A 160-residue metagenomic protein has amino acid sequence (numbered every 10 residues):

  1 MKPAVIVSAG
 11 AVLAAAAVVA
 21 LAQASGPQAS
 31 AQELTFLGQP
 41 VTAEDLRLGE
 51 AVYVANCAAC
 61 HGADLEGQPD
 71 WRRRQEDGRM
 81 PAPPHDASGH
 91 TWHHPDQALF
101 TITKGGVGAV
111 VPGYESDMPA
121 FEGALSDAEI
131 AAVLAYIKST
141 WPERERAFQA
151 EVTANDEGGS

Functional and structural regions predicted by a protein language model:
M1-A4: Positively charged n-region of N-terminal signal peptides that target proteins for export
S8-A20: Hydrophobic membrane-insertion alpha-helices, especially the h-region of bacterial N-terminal signal peptides
A24-V52, A147-Q149, D156-S160: Electrostatic cytochrome c docking/interface patches
Q39-T42, L46, E50, W92 (+2 more regions): Solvent-exposed, acidic/flexible segments
A43-E44, E50-P81, K104-Y114, T140-A147: Periplasmic/extracellular electron-transfer cofactor-ligation site, primarily the c-type cytochrome heme-c attachment
E66-F100, P119-L125: Gly/Gly-Pro-rich "capping" loops immediately C-terminal to redox-active cysteine motifs in periplasmic/lumenal
R73, P83-P84, G105-A131, F148-D156: Axial heme c-ligation environment in periplasmic c-type cytochrome domains
D96-K104, D127-K138: An amphipathic alpha-helix signature
